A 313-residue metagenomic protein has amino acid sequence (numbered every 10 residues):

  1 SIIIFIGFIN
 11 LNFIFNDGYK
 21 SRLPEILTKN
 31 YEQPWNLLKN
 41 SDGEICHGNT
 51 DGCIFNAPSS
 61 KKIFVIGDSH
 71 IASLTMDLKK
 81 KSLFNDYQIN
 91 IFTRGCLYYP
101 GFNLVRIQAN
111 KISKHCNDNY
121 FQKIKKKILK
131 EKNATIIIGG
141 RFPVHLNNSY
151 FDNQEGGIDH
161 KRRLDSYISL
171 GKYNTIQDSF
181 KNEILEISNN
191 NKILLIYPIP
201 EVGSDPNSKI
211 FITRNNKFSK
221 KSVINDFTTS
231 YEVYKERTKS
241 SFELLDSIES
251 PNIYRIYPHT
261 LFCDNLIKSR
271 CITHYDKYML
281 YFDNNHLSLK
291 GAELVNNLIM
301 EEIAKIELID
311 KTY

Functional and structural regions predicted by a protein language model:
S1-Y313: Extracellular/periplasmic envelope-modification machinery, especially enzymes that add or remove acyl/ester groups on
